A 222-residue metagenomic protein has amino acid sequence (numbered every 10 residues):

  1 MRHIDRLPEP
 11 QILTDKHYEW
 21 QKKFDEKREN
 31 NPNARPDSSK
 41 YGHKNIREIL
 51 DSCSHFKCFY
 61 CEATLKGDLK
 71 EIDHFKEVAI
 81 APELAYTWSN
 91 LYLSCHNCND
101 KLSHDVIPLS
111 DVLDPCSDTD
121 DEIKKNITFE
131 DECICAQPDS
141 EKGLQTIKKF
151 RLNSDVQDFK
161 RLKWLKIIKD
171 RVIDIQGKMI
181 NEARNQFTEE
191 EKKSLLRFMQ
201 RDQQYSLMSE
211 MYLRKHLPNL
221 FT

Functional and structural regions predicted by a protein language model:
M1-N33, G67, P108-D111, P115 (+1 more regions): Class I S-adenosyl-L-methionine
R2-I4, H96, S103: Flexible coil/loop and intrinsically disordered segments
Q11-K57, A79-A85: Short, charged surface segments at domain edges that flank catalytic/cofactor-binding sites
H43-K70, C95-C98: Short cysteine-rich loop/turn motifs with clustered Cys
Y60-L93, L102-S117, D121, K125: Histidine-centered nuclease catalytic patch
L102-I180: Conserved, surface-exposed functional patches that form binding/active-site neighborhoods
I147-T222: C-terminal, charged low-complexity interaction regions
